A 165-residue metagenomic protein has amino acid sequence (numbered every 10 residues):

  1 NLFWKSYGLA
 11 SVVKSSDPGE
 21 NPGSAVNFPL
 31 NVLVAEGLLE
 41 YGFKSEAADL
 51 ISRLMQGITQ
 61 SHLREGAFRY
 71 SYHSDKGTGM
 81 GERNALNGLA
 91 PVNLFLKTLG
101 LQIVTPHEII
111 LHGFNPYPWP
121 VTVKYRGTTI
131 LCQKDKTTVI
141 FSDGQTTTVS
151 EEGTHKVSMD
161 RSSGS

Functional and structural regions predicted by a protein language model:
N1, N21-I130, D135-K136: C-terminal capping/lid segments that line or modulate ligand- or cofactor-binding pockets
L2-S6, P116, G153, R161-S163: Short, surface-exposed linear patches
F3-N27: Generic long, charged, amphipathic alpha-helical segments
A10-V13, L63-G66, Y70, I110 (+4 more regions): Generic preference for flexible, low-structure residues
K124-S165: C-terminal beta-sandwich/jelly-roll accessory domains of carbohydrate-active enzymes
